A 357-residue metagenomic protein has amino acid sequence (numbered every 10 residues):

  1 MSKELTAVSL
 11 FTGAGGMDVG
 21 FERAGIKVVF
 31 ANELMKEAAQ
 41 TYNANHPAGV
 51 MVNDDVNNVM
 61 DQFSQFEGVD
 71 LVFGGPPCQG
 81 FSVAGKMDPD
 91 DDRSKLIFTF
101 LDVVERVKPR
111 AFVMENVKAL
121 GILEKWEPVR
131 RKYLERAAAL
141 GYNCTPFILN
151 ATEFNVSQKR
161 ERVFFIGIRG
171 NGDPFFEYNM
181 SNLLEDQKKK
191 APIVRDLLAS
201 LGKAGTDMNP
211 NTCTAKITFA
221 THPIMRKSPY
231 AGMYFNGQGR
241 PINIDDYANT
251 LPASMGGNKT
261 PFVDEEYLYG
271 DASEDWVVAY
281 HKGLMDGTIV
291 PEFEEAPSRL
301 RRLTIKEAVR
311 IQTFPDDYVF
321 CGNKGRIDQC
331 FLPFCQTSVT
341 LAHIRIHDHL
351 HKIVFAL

Functional and structural regions predicted by a protein language model:
S2-R110, K118-R131, A138: Core alpha/beta nucleotide-donor-binding catalytic domains of modification enzymes
S2-V8, T12-V28, R136-A139, R162-L357: S-adenosyl-L-methionine-dependent DNA methyltransferase catalytic core
N53-D54, Y142-E153: Conserved S-adenosyl-L-methionine
S64-Q65, N155-Q158: Short glycine-biased active-site loop of nucleotidyltransferases that positions the nucleotide triphosphate and helps
G75, E115, N150, I166: Alpha/beta-hydrolase-fold catalytic nucleophile elbow
A111-V117, F147, C321: Short beta-strands and strand-loop turn motifs
V117-I122, I327, F331: Conserved short loop/turn motifs at secondary-structure junctions
K125-V129, E161, V339: Residues at alpha-helix caps and immediate loop-helix transition turns in enzyme cores, especially N- and C-cap
